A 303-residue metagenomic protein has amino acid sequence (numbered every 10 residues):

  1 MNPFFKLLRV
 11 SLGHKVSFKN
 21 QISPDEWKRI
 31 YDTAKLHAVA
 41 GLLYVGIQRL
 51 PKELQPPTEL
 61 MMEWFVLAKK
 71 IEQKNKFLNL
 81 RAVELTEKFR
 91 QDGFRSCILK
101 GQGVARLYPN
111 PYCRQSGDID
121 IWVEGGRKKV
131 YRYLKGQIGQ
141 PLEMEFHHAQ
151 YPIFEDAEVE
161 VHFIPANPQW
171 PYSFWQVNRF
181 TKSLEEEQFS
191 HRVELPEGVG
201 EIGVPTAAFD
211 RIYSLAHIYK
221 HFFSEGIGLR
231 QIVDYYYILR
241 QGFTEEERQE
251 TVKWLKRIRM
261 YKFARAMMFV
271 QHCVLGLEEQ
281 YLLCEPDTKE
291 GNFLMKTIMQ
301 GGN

Functional and structural regions predicted by a protein language model:
M1-G117, W122-N303: Conserved NTP-donor binding/palm subdomain of two-metal-ion nucleotidyltransferases/polymerases, i.e., the charged
